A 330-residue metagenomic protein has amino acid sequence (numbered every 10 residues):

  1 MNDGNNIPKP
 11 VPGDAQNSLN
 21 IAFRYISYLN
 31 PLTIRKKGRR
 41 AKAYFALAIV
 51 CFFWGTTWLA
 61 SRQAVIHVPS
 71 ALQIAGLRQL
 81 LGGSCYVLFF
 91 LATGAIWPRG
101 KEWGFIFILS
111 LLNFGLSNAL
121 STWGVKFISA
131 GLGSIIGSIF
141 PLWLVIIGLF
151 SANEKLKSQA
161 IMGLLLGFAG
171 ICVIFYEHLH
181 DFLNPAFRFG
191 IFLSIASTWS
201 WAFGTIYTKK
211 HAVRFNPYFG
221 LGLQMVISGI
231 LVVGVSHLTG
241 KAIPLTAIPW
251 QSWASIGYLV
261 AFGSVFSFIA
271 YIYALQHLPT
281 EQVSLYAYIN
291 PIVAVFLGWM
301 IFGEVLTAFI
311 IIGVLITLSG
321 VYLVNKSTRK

Functional and structural regions predicted by a protein language model:
N2-L77, N184-K210, I230-G234: Glycine-/small-residue-enriched transmembrane alpha-helix faces in small-molecule transporters and effluxers
R39-Y44, V68-L72, G76, P98-G104 (+3 more regions): Juxtamembrane helix-entry segments on the extracytoplasmic side of multipass membrane proteins
F53, T57-W58, V87-G137, I147 (+2 more regions): Specific transmembrane alpha-helical segments of multi-pass solute transporters/efflux pumps, especially DMT/EamA
A64, I74, G124, S129 (+7 more regions): Hydrophobic/aromatic residues within transmembrane alpha-helices of multi-pass small-molecule transporters
I74-L77, N118, L132-I139, Y207-I230 (+1 more regions): Helix-helix packing/entry segments at the starts of transmembrane helices
C85-W97, F140-L165, I292-I311: C-terminal transmembrane-helix exit sites in multi-pass transporters
Y86, F107, L156-E177, V232 (+3 more regions): Hydrophobic transmembrane alpha-helices of multi-pass small-molecule transport proteins
Y86, L144-I146, F150, F182-A242: Transmembrane alpha-helical segments that form core, pore/gating elements of small-molecule transporters/exporters
